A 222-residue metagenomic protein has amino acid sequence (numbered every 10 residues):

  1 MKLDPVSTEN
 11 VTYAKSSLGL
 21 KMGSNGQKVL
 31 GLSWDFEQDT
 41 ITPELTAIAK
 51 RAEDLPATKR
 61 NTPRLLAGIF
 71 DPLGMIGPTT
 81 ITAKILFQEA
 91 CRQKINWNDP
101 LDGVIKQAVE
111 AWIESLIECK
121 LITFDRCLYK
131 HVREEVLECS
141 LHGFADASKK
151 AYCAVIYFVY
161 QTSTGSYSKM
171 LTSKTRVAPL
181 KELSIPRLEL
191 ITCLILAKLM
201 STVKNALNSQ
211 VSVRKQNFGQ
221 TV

Functional and structural regions predicted by a protein language model:
M1-G23: Short, conserved micro-motifs composed of acidic
M1-P5, I195-V222: RNase H catalytic domain
K2-P5, T79, L86-E89, K149-Y152 (+4 more regions): Flexible loop/turn segments at secondary-structure boundaries
G19, K130-E134, H142-F144, L207-N208 (+1 more regions): Beta-strand elements of modular eukaryotic interaction domains
M22-E135, S140, V155: C-terminal reverse transcriptase regions that engage the nucleic-acid substrate
E53, A57, P100, P179-R187 (+2 more regions): Alpha-helix capping and helix-loop boundary segments enriched in small/acidic/polar residues
T62, V159-I191: A short, polar/acidic, helix/strand-boundary loop motif
C139, G143-S168: Acidic, metal-ligating active-site segments
